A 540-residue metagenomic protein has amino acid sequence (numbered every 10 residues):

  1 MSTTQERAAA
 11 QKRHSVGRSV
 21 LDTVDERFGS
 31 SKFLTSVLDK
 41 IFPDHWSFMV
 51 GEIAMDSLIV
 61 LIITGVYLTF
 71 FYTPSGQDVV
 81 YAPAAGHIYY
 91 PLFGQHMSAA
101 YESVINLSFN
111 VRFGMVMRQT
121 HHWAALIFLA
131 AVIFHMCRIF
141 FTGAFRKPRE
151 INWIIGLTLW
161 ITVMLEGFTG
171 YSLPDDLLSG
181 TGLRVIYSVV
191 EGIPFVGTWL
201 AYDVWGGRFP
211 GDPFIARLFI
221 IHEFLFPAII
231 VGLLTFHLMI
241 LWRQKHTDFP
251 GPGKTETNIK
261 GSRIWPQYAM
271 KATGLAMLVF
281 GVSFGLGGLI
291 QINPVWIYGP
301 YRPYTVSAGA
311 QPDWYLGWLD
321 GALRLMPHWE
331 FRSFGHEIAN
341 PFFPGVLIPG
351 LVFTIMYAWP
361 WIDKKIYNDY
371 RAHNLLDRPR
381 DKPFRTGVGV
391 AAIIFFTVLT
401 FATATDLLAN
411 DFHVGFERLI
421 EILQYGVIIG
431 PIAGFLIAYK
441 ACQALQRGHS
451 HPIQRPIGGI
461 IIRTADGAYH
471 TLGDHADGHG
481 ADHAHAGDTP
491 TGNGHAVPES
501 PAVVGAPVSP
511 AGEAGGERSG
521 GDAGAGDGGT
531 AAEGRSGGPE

Functional and structural regions predicted by a protein language model:
S2-L325, F343-E540: Membrane-embedded alpha-helical bundles that constitute the cytochrome b-like, heme-associated redox core of multi-pass
L325-P341: Membrane-interface amphipathic/re-entrant loop segments adjacent to transmembrane helices in multi-pass membrane
